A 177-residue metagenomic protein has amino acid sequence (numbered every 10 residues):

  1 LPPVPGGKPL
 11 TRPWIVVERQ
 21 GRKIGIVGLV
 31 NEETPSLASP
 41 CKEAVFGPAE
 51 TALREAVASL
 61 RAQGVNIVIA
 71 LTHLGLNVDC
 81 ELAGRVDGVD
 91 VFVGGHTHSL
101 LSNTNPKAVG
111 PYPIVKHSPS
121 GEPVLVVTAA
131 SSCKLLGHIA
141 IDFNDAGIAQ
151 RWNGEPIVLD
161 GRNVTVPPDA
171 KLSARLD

Functional and structural regions predicted by a protein language model:
L1-P167, K171: Acidic, metal/ion-coordinating pockets
A174: C-terminal glycine/acidic-rich active-site capping loop/insertion
